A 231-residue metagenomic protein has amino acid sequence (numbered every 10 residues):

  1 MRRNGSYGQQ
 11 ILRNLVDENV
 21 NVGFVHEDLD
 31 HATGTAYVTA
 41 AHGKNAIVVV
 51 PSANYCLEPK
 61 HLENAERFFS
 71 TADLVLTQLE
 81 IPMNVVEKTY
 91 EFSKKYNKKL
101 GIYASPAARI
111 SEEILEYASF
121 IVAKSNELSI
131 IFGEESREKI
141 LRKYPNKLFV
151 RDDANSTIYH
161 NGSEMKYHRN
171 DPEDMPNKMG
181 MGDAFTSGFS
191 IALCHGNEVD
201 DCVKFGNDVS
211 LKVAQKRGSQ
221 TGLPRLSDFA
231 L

Functional and structural regions predicted by a protein language model:
M1-D73, F229-L231: Conserved N-terminal subdomain of the carbohydrate kinase-like
G8, G34, V86, T186-S187: A general structural signal for well-ordered alpha-helical segments in protein cores
V16, K94, R142: Anion (oxyanion) recognition and catalysis
V48, I131, V213: Residues that scaffold the ATP/ADP-binding catalytic core of kinase and kinase-like folds
L74-K139, N155-T157: Conserved beta-alpha-beta core of the PfkB/ribokinase-like small-molecule kinase fold
R109, R137-L231: Conserved phosphate-binding/catalytic region of the ribokinase-like
